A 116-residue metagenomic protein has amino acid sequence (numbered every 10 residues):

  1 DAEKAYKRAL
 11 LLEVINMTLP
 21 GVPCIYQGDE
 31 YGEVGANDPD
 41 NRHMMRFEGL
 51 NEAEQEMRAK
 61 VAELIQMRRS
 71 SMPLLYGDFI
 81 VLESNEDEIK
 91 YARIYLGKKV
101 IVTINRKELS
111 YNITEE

Functional and structural regions predicted by a protein language model:
D1-P20, S84-E86: Alpha-amylase-like alpha-glycosidases and glucanotransferases acting on alpha-linked glucans and related
L12-I15, E56, M67-R68, E115: Long, well-ordered alpha-helical scaffolding segments within enzyme catalytic domains, especially pronounced
P20-G21, E115: Short glycine/proline-enriched coil/turn segments at helix->beta-strand junctions
G21, I25-Q27, Y31-V100, R106-L109: Glycan-recognition and catalytic regions of carbohydrate-active enzymes
E108-E116: Beta-strand-rich binding/interaction modules
